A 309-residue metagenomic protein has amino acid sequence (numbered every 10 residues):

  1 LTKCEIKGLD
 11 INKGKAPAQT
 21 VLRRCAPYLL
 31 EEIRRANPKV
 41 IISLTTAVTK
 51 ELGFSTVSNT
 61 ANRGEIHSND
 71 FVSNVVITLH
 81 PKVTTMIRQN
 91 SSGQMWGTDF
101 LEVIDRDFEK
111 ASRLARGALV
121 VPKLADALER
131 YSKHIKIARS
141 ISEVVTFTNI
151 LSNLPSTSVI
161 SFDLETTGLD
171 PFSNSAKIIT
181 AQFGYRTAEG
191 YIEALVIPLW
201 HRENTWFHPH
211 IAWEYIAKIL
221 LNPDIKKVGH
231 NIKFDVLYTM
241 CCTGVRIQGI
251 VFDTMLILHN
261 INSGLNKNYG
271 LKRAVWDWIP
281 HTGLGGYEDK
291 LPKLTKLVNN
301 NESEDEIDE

Functional and structural regions predicted by a protein language model:
L1-A118: A polyanion-binding, active-site-adjacent surface
C25-L29, I33-N37, T146-N153, F207-D224: Short, basic/hydrophobic alpha-helical segments
N37-T45, S161, D224-I232: Acidic beta-strand-to-loop metal/phosphate-binding motif
G53-T56, S173-N174, T239-C241: Short amphipathic alpha-helical segments
S73, K82-T85, S91, A115-R139 (+2 more regions): Active-site-proximal helix-loop-helix substrate-binding element of RNase H-like nuclease domains
I77, I160-F162, I250: Residue-level marker for buried hydrophobic side chains located in beta-strands that build the well-ordered beta-sheet
F100, I104-L164, G168, P209-A212: N-terminal accessory regions of nucleic-acid-interacting proteins
P171-R186: A short alpha/beta connector and helix-capping loop motif
